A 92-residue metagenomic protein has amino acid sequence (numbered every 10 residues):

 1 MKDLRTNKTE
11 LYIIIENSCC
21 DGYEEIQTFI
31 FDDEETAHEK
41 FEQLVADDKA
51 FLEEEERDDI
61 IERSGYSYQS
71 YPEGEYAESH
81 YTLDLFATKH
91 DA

Functional and structural regions predicted by a protein language model:
M1-T9, F86-A92: Short intrinsically disordered terminal tails
K2, N17-C19, E56, Y71: Short, flexible coil/linker segments at or flanking structured domains
L4-Q27: Short aromatic-glycine-(Arg/Gly/Cys) micro-motifs in beta-strand/loop hairpins
I15-S18, D32, A87-K89: Residue-level signal for short segments within beta-strands and strand-turn junctions of well-structured beta-sheet
E25-K49: Short, flexible N-terminal segments of the mature chain
I26, A46-A92: Short, mixed-charge low-complexity intrinsically disordered segments
